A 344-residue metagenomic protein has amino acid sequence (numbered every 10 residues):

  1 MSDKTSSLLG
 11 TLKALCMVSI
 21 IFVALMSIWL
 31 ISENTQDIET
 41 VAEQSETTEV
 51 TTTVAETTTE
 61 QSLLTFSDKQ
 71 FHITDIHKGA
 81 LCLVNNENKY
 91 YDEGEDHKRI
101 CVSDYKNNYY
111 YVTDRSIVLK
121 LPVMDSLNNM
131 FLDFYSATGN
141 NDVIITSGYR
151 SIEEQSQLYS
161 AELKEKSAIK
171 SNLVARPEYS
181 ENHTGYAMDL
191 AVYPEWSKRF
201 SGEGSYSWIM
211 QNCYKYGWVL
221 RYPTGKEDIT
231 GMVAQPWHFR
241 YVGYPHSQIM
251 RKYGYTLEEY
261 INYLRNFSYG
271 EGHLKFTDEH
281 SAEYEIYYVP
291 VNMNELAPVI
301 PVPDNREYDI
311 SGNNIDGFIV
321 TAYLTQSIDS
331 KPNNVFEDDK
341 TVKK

Functional and structural regions predicted by a protein language model:
S2-G148, I152-K344: Extracytoplasmic cell-surface/polysaccharide-interacting catalytic and binding patches
